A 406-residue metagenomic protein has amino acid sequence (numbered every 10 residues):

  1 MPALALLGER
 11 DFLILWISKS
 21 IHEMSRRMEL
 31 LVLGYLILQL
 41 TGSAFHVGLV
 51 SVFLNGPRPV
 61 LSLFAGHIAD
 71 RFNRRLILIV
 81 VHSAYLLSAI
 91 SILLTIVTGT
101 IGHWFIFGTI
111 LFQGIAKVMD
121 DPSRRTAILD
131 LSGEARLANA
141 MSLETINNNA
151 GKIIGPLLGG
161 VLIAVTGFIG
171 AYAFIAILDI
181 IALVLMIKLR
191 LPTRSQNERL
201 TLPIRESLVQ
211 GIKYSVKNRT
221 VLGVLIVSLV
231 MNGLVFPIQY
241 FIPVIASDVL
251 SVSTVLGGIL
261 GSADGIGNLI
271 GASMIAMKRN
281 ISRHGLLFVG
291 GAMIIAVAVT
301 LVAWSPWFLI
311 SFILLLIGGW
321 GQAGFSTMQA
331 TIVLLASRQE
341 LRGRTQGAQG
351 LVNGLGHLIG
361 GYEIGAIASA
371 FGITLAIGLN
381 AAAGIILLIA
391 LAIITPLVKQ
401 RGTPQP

Functional and structural regions predicted by a protein language model:
P2-P57, K213, K217-D264: Helix-loop boundary and gating motifs at the non-cytosolic
F12, R74, R125, R136-A138 (+3 more regions): Cytoplasm-facing, short amphipathic helices at loop-to-helix transitions on the intracellular side of 12-TM secondary
S20, I101-M119, L229, I310-G324: Hydrophobic core of transmembrane alpha-helices in multi-pass small-molecule transporters, especially MFS/SLC-type
L31, N149-G160, Y240, A272 (+1 more regions): Glycine/proline-centered helix-kink
L33, M119-S132, G324-S337: Intracellular juxtamembrane helix-capping segments at the cytosolic ends of symmetry-related transmembrane helices
V50, V60-F64, R71, R75-I77 (+9 more regions): C-terminal transmembrane bundle of multi-pass solute transporters/carriers
H103-G114, N139-S195, L260-S262, I266 (+2 more regions): Hydrophobic alpha-helical transmembrane segments
I187-K213, G402-P406: Flexible cytoplasmic inter-helical loops of multi-pass small-molecule transporters
